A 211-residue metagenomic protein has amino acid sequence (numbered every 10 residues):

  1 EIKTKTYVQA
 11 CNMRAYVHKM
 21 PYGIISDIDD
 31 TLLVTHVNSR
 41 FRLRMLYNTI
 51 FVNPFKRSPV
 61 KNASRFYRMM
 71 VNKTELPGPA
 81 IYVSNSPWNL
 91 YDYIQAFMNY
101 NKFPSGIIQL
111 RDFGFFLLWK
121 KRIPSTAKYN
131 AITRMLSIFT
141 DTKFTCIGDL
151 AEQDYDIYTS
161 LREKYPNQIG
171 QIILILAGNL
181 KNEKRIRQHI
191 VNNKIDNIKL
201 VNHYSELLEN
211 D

Functional and structural regions predicted by a protein language model:
E1-K5: Short, aromatic- and glycine-rich surface loops/edge beta-strands on solvent-exposed regions
Q9-I123: Alpha-helical substrate-recognition element adjacent to the catalytic core
S86-D211: C-terminal cap/substrate-recognition subdomain and adjoining C-terminal extension of metal-dependent phosphatase-like
